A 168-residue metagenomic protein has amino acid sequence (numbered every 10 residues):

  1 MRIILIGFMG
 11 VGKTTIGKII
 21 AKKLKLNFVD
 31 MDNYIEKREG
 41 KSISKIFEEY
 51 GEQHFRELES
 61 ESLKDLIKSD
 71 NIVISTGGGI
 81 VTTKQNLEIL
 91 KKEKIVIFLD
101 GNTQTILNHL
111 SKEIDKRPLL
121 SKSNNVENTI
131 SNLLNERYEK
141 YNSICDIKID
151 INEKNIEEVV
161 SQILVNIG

Functional and structural regions predicted by a protein language model:
L5: Hydrophobic anchor at the beta1->P-loop junction of P-loop NTPases
F8: P-loop (Walker A) phosphate-binding loop of NTP-binding proteins
T14: Walker A/P-loop
I19, K23, L107-N108, N125 (+1 more regions): NTP-dependent small-molecule kinase module
K22-S60: Conserved substrate/cofactor phosphate-moiety recognition/catalytic segment in nucleotide-dependent phosphotransferases
V29, I95-I97, I147-I149: Hydrophobic/aromatic beta-strand patches that form the interior of the parallel beta-sheet core in alpha/beta enzyme
H54-E93, L99, T103, N152: Glycine-rich phosphate-binding loop used to anchor ATP phosphates in small-molecule kinases, encompassing both
K92-R137: A glycine- and Lys/Arg-enriched "phosphate-lid" helix/loop adjacent to the NTP-binding pocket of small-molecule kinases
